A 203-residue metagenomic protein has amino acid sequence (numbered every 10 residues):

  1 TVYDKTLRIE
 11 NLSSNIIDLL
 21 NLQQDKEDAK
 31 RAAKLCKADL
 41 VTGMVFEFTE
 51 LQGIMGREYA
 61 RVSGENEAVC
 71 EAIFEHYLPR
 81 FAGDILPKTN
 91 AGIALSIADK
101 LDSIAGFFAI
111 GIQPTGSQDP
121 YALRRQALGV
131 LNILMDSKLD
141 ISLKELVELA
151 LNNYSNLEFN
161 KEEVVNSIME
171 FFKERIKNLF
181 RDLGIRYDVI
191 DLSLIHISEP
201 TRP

Functional and structural regions predicted by a protein language model:
T1-S198: Amphipathic alpha-helical "coupling" segments that flank catalytic cores
E199-P203: Short "domain-exit" segments at the C-terminal end of structured domains
